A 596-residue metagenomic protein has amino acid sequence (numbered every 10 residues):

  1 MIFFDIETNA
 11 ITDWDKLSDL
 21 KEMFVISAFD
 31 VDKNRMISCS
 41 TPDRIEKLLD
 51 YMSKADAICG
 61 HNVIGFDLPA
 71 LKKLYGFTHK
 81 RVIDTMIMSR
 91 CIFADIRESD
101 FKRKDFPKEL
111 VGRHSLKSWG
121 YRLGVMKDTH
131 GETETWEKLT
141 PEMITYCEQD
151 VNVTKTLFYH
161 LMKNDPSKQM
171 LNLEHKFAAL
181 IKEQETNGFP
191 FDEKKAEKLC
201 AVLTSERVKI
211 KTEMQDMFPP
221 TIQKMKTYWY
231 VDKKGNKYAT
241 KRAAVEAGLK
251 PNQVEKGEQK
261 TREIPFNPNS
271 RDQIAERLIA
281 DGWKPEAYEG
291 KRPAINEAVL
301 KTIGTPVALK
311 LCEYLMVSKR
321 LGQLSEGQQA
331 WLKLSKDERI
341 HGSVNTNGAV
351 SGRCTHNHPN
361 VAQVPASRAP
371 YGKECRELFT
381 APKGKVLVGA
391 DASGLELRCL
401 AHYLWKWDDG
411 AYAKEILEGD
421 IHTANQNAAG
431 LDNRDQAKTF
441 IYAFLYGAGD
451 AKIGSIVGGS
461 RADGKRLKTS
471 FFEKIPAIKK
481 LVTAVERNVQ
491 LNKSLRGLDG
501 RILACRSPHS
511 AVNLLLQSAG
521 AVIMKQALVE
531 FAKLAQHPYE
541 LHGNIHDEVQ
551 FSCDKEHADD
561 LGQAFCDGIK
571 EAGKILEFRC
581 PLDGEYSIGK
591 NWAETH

Functional and structural regions predicted by a protein language model:
I2-E7, S18-L20, V25-S27, F106 (+11 more regions): Conserved "right-hand" nucleotidyltransferase catalytic core of DNA-directed polymerases
K16-E22, E396-A429, D499: Metal-dependent catalytic core segments for phosphate chemistry
K21-F24, A28-I45, D56-M162, L173 (+1 more regions): Active-site-proximal helix-loop-helix substrate-binding element of RNase H-like nuclease domains
D56-I64, D391, K452, Q550-S552: Short glycine-rich phosphate-binding loop at a beta-alpha junction
I64-G76, M88-D95, I274-G282, S393-D408 (+1 more regions): Short active-site loop/helix that positions an aromatic residue
V202-K233, F471-T483, E556-H596: Polymerase palm active-site segment centered on the conserved acidic dipeptide of motif C
E263, G327-S335, P365-S367, G389 (+4 more regions): Short, contiguous acidic/charged loop-to-helix segments that flank catalytic cores in large enzymes
T305, T346-A349, N427-N544, C553-K555 (+1 more regions): Conserved catalytic core of nucleic-acid polymerases
